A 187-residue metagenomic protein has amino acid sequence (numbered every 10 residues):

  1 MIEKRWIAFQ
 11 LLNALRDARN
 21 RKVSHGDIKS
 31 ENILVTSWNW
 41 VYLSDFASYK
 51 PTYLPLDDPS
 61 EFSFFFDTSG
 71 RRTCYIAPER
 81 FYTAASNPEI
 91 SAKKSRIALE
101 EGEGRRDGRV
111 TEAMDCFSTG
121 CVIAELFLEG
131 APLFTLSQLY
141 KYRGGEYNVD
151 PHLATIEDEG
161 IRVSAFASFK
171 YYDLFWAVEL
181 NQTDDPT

Functional and structural regions predicted by a protein language model:
I7-A8: Activation segment signature within eukaryotic-like protein kinase domains
R19-T36: Catalytic-loop of the protein kinase fold
T36-I90: Activation segment/activation loop of eukaryotic-type protein kinase catalytic domains
R80-E112: Conserved end of the kinase activation segment
D115: Conserved catalytic-loop aspartate of Hanks-type protein kinases
L126-G130: Hydrophobic anchor on a C-lobe helix of Hanks-type protein kinase catalytic domains
A131-E179: C-terminal lobe of the eukaryotic/viral protein kinase catalytic domain
